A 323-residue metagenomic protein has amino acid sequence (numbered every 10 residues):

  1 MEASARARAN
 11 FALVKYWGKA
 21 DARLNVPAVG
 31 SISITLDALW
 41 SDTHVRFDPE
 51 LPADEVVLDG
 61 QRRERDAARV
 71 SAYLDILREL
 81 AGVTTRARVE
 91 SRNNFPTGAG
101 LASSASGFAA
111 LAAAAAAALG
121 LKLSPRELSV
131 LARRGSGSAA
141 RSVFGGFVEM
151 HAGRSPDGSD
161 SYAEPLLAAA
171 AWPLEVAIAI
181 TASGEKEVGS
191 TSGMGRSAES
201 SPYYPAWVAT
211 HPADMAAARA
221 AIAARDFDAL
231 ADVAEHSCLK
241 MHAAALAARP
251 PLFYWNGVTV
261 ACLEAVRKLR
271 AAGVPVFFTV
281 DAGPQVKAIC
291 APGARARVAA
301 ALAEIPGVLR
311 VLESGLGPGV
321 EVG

Functional and structural regions predicted by a protein language model:
M1-A99, A113-P125, L312-G323: ATP-binding N-lobe of GHMP and related small-molecule kinases
E2, R6-A12, K19, A53 (+1 more regions): C-terminal nucleotide
P27, L36-A38, V143-G145, W172-L174: Short, solvent-exposed loop/turn segments at the edges of secondary structure
D42-H44, F147-E149, V176-I178, K287: Conserved hydrophobic/aromatic beta-strand scaffold that supports enzyme active sites
R62-R65, A102-S103, Y203-A206: Short alpha-helix boundary/capping segments
V70-Y73, L111, C262, V298: Generic structural signal for hydrophobic residues
A72-Y73, A140-A152, A209-A216, A221: Charged/polar, low-hydrophobicity segments characteristic of intrinsically disordered regions and flexible loops
E79-A169: Gly/Ser-rich oxyanion-binding loop with an adjacent helix/lid that shapes the negatively charged ligand pocket
